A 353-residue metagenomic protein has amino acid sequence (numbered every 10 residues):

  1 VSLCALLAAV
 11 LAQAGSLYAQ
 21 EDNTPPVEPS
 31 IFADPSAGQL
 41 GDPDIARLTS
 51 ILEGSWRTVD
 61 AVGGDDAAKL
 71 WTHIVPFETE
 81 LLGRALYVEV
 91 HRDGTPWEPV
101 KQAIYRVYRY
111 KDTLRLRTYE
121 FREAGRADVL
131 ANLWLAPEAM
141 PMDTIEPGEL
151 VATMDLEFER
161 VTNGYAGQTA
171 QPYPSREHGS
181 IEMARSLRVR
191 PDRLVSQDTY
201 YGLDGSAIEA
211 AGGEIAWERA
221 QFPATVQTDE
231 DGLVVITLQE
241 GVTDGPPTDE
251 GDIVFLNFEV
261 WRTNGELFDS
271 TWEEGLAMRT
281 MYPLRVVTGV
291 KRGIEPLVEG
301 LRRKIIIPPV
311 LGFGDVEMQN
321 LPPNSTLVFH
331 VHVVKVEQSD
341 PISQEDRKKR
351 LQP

Functional and structural regions predicted by a protein language model:
S2-S16: Bacterial N-terminal signal peptides
Q13-P26: Signal peptide processing junction and immediate N-terminal pro/mature segment of secreted/exported proteins
E21, A131, S343-E345: Intrinsically disordered, low-complexity segments enriched in small/polar and acidic residues
P25-E53, V59-G64, K69, F77-L81 (+2 more regions): Calycin-type beta-barrel ligand-binding domains and close structural analogs
A46, S50, G54, T288 (+1 more regions): Solvent-exposed, polar/charged alpha-helical surfaces in well-ordered, non-transmembrane soluble domains, broadly
G54, T72, V88, A103 (+3 more regions): Hydrophobic residues positioned within well-ordered beta-strands of beta-sheet architectures
L70-T79, D346-P353: Short, surface-exposed polybasic-and-hydrophobic patches located at secondary-structure transitions
E182-M183, G202-L203, E209-P353: Cross-family detector of peptidyl-prolyl cis-trans isomerase
